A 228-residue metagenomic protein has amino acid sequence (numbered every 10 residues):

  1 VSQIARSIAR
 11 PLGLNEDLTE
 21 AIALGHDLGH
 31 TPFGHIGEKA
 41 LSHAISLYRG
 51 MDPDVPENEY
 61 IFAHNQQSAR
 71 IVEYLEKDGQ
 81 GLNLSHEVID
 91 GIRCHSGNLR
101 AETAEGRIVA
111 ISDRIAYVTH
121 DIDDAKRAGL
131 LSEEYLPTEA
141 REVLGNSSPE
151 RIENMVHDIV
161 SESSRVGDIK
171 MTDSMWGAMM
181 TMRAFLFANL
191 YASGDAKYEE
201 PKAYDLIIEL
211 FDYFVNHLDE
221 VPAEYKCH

Functional and structural regions predicted by a protein language model:
S2-I8, N15-D17, R49, I61-H228: Histidine-centered, transition-metal-coordinating active-site segments
L12, L24: Basic, low-complexity intrinsically disordered segments
G13, G29-P32, R100: Short coil/turn residues that cap or connect secondary-structure elements
D17, A21, H35-E57, K126-L131: Post-HEXXH active-site segment of zinc metalloproteases
G25-F33, A116: Short active-site segment of divalent metal-dependent hydrolases/proteases that encodes the spacing between
